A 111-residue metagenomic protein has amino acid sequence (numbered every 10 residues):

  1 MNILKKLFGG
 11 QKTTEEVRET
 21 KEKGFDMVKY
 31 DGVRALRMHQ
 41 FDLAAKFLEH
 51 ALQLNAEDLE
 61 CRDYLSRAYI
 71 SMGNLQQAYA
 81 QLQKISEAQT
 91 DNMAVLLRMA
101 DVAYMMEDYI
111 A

Functional and structural regions predicted by a protein language model:
L4-M27: TPR-adjacent "capping" and linker segments in tetratricopeptide-repeat scaffold/adaptor proteins
R37-M38, S71-M72, M105-M106: Register position in tetratricopeptide repeats
